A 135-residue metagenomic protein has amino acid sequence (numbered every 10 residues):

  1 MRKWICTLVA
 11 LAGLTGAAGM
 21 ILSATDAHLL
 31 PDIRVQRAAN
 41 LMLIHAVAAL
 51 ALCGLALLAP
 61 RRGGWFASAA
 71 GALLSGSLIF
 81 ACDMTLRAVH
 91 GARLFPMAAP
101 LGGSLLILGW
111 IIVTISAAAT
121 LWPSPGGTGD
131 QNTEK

Functional and structural regions predicted by a protein language model:
R2-K3, T25-L30, A51-S68, R87-H90 (+1 more regions): Juxtamembrane membrane-water interface segments of multi-pass membrane proteins, especially cytoplasmic-side
W4-H28: N-terminal signal-anchor transmembrane alpha helix
L14-L22, R34-R62, G71-C82: Core segments of alpha-helical transmembrane spans in multipass integral membrane proteins
D32-N40, A92-S104: Non-cytosolic membrane-interface motifs at loop->transmembrane helix junctions
L43, A67-M84, A99-V113: Hydrophobic alpha-helical segments of small multi-pass membrane proteins
D83-A98, S116: Membrane-helix boundary connector in multi-pass membrane proteins
G102-K135: A generic hydrophobic-segment detector
